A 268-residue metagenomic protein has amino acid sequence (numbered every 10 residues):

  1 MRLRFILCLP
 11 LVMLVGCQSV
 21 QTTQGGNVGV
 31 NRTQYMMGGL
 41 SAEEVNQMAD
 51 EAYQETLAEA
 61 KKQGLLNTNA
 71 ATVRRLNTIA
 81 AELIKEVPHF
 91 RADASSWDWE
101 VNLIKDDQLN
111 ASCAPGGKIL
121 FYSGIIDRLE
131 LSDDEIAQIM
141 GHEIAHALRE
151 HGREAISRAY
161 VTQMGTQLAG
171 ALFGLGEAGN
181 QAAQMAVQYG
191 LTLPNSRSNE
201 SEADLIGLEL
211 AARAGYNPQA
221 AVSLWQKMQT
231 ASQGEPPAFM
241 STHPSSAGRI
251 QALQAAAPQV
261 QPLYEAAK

Functional and structural regions predicted by a protein language model:
R2-R4, C17-K268: A Zn2+-metalloprotease active-site environment signal
I6-V15: Bacterial N-terminal signal peptides
